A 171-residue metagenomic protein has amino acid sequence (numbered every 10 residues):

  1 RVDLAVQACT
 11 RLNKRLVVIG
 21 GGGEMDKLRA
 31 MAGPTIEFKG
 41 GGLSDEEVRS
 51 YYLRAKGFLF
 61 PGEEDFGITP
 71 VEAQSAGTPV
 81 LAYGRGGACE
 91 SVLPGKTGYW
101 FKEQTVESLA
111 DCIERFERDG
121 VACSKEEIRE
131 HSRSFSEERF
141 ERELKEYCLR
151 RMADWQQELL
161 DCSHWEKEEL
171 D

Functional and structural regions predicted by a protein language model:
R1-R11, G23-D26: A conserved mid-protein helix/loop that constitutes part of the nucleotide-sugar donor-binding site
D26, C89-R115: Change "using UDP/GDP/dTDP sugars" to "using nucleotide sugars
D26-E46, S50: Nucleotide-activated donor-binding/catalytic signature segment of Leloir-type glycosyltransferases, i.e., the conserved
R49, V71-S75, C89-E90, K96: Short alpha-helical segment that forms part of, or immediately flanks, the ligand-binding pocket in carbohydrate-active
S50-A55, L144: Short alpha-helical donor nucleotide-sugar binding micro-motif in glycosyltransferases
L53-D65, T78: Acidic donor-binding loop of glycosyltransferase active sites
P79-Y83, V92: Short hydrophobic beta-strand element within catalytic cores of glycosyltransferases and related nucleotide-activated
Q104, A122-L170: A charged, aromatic-enriched C-terminal amphipathic alpha-helix characteristic of glycosyltransferases across folds
